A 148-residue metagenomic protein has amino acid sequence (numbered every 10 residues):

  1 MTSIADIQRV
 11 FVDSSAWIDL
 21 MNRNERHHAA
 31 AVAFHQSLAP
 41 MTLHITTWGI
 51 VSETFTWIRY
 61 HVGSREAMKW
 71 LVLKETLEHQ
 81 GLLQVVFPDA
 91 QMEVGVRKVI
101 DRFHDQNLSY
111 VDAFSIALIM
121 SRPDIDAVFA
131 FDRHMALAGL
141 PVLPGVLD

Functional and structural regions predicted by a protein language model:
M1-A5, I116, S121-D148: Acidic, PIN/NYN-like endoribonuclease modules and their adjacent C-terminal/linker elements
M1-T46, R59-V72, L137, L147: Short, well-structured N-terminal submotif of metal-dependent ribonuclease cores
V12, I45-T46, F87, Y110 (+1 more regions): Short beta-strand scaffold positions
I18, F55-T56, R97, I116: Amphipathic alpha-helical segments within well-ordered protein domains
T56-R59, M120: Short glycine/serine- and small hydrophobic-enriched flexible loop segments
T76-E78, Q84-M92, R97, N107 (+1 more regions): Conserved N-terminal glycine/acidic-rich loop preference
L83-D126: Active-site neighborhoods of divalent-metal-dependent phosphate/nucleic-acid chemistry enzymes
